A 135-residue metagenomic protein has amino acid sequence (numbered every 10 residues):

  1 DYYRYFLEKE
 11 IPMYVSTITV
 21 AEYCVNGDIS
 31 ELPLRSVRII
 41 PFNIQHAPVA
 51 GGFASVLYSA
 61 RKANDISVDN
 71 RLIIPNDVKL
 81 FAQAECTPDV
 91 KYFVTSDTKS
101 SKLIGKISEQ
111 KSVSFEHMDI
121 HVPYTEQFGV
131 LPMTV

Functional and structural regions predicted by a protein language model:
D1-V15, E22-V37, Y124-V135: Short, well-structured N-terminal submotif of metal-dependent ribonuclease cores
V15, P41, P75, V94-T95: Short beta-strand scaffold positions
I18, R38-R71: Acidic catalytic patch
T19-V20, H46, K79-L80, K99-S100: Alpha-helix capping/helix-boundary segments
S30-P41, E109-F115: Active-site regions of enzymes building and remodeling cell-envelope glycoconjugates
N70-Y92: Acidic, metal-associated active-site segment
E85-V135: Acidic, PIN/NYN-like endoribonuclease modules and their adjacent C-terminal/linker elements
